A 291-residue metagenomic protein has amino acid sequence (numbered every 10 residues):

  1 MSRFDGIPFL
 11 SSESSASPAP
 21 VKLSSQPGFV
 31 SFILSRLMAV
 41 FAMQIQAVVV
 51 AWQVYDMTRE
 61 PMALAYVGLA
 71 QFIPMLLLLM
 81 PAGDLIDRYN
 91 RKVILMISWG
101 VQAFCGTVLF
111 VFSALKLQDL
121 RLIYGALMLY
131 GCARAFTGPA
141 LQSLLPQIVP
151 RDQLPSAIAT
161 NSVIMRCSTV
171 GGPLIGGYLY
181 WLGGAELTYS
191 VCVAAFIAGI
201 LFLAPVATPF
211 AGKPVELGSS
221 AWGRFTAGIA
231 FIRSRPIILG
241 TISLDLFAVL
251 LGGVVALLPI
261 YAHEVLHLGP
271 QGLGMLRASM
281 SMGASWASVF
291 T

Functional and structural regions predicted by a protein language model:
S2-T291: Alpha-helical transmembrane-bundle signature of multi-pass membrane transport and export proteins
